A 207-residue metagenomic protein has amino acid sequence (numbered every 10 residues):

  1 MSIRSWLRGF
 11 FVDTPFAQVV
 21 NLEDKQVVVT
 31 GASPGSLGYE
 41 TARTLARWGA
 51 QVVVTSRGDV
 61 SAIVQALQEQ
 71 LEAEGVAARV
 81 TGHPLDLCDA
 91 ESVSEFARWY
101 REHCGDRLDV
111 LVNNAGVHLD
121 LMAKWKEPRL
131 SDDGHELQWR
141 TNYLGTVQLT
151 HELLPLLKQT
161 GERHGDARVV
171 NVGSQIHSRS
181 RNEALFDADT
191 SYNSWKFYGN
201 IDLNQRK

Functional and structural regions predicted by a protein language model:
M1-D13: N-terminal membrane-anchoring alpha-helices
F11-K207: Rossmann-fold NAD(P)H-dependent dehydrogenase/reductase core
